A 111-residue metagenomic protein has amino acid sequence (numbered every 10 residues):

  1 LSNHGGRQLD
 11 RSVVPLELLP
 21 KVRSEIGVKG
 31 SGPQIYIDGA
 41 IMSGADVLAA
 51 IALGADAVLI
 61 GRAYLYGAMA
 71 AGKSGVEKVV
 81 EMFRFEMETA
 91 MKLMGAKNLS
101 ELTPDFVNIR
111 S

Functional and structural regions predicted by a protein language model:
L1-V13, L65-M69: Glycine-rich, proline-tolerant flexible connector loops at the mouths of alpha/beta enzymes
L16-I37, M42-S111: Alpha/beta catalytic cores of nucleotide-metabolism and tRNA/nucleoside-modifying enzymes
